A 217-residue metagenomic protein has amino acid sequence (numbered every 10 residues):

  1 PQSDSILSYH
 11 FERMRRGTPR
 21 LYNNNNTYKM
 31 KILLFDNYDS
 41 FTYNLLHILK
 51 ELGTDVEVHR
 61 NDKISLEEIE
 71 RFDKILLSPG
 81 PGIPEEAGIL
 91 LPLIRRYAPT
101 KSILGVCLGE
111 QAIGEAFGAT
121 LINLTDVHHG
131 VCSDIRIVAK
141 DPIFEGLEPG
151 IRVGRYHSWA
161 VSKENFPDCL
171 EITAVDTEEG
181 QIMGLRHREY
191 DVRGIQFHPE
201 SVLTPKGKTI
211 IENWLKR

Functional and structural regions predicted by a protein language model:
Q2, L7, F11, P19-R20: Short, low-complexity intrinsically disordered segments enriched in A/P/G/S/L with frequent Arg, especially at protein
M30-L33: Extreme N-terminal starter segment of soluble prokaryotic enzymes
D55-K63: A short beta-strand-loop structural module common to alpha/beta enzyme folds
I64-F72: Short amphipathic alpha-helix with an adjacent loop that forms part of the alpha/beta core around
F72-E145, I211-N213: Cysteine-nucleophile active-site neighborhood
D141-Y190: Catalytic beta-strand/loop cores that center a nucleophilic Ser/Cys/Thr and support acyl-enzyme chemistry
V202-R217: Acyltransferase
